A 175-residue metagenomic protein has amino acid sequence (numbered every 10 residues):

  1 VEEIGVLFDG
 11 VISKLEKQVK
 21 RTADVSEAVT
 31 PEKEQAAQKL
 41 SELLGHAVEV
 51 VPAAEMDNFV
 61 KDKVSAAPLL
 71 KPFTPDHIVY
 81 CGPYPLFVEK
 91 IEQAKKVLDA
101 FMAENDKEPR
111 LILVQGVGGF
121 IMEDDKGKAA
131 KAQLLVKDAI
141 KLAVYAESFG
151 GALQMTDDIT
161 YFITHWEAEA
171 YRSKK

Functional and structural regions predicted by a protein language model:
V1-K175: Glycine-rich flexible loops
